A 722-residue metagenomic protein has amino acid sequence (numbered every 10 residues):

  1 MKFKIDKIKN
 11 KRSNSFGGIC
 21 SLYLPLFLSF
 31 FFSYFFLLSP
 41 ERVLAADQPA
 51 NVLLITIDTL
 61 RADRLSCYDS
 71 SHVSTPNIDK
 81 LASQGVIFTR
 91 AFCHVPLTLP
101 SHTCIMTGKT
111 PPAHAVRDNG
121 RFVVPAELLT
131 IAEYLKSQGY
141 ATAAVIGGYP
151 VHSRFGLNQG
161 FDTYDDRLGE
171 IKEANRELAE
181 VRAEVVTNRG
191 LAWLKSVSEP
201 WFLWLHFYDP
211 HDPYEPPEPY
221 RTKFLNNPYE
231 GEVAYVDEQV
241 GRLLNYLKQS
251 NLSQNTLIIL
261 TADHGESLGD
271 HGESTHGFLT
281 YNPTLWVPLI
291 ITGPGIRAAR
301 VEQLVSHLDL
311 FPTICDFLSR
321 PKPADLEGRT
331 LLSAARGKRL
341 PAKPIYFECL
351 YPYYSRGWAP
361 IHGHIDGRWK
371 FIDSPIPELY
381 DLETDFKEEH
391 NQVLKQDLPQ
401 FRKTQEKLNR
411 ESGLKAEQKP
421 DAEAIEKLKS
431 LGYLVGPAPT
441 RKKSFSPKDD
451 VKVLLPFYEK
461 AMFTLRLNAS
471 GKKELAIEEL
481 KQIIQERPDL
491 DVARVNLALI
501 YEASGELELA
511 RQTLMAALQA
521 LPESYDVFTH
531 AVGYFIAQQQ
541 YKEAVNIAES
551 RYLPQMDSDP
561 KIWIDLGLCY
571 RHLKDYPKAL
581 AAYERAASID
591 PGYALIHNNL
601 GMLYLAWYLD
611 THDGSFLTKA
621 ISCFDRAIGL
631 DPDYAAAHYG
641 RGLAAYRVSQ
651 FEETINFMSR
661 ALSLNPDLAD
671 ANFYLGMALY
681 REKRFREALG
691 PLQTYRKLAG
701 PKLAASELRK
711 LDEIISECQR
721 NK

Functional and structural regions predicted by a protein language model:
P40-M515, Q519-G533, A537-Q539, D559-L568 (+2 more regions): Catalytic domains that recognize anionic headgroups
A469, A503, A537, H572 (+5 more regions): Register position in tetratricopeptide repeats
E486, A520, P554-Q555, I589 (+3 more regions): Structural marker of alpha-solenoid helical repeat scaffolds
